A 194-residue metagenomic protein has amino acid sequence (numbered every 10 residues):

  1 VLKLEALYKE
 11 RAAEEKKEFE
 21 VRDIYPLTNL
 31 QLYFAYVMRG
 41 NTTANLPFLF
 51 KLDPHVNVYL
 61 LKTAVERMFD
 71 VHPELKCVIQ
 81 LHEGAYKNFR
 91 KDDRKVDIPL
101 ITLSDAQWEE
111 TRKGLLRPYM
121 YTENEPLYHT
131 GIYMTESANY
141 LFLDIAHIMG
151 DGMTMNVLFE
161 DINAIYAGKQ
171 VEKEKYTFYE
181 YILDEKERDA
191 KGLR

Functional and structural regions predicted by a protein language model:
V1, S104-D105: Intrinsic-disorder-associated interaction segments
V1-A13: Phosphopantetheine-dependent thiolation modules in NRPS/PKS and related acyl-activating systems
K3, V96-P99, T111: Terminal low-complexity, poorly structured segments
E10-A13, D92-L100: Short, charged/polar, Gly/Pro-enriched secondary-structure boundary elements
E15-K17: SIR2/sirtuin-family catalytic core signature
F19-K91, D105-D189: Acyl-group handoff/entry surfaces in thioester-processing enzymes
